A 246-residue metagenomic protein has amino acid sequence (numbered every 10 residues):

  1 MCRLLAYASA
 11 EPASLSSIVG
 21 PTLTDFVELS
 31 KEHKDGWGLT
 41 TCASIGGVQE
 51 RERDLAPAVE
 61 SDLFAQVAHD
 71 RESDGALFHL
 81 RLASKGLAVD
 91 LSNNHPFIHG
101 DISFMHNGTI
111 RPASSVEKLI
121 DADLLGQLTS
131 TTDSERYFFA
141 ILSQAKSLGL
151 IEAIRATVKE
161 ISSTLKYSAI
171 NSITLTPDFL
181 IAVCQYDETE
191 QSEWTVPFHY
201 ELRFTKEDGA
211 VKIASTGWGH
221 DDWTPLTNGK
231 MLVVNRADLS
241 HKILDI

Functional and structural regions predicted by a protein language model:
M1-A56, A76, A182, D187-E190 (+2 more regions): Extreme N-terminus nucleophile/cap motif
C2, I102-P112: Conserved beta-strand-loop-short alpha-helix elements that form and flank the Mn2+/Mg2+-coordinating active site
A6-S9, C42-A43, E50-H79, Y137 (+1 more regions): Short, compositionally biased leader-like segments
S9-A10, H79-L82, N107, I141 (+3 more regions): Fold-independent oxyanion-binding glycine-rich loops and adjacent beta-strand/coil segments at enzyme active sites
L55-Q66, H79-G100, I120-D123: Short acidic (Asp/Glu) patches
G75, L150-Y186: Catalytic core of PPM/PP2C metal-dependent serine/threonine phosphatase domains
E117-S143: Long, charge-dense
S192-K230: A conserved acidic, glycine/proline-rich C-terminal tail/linker
